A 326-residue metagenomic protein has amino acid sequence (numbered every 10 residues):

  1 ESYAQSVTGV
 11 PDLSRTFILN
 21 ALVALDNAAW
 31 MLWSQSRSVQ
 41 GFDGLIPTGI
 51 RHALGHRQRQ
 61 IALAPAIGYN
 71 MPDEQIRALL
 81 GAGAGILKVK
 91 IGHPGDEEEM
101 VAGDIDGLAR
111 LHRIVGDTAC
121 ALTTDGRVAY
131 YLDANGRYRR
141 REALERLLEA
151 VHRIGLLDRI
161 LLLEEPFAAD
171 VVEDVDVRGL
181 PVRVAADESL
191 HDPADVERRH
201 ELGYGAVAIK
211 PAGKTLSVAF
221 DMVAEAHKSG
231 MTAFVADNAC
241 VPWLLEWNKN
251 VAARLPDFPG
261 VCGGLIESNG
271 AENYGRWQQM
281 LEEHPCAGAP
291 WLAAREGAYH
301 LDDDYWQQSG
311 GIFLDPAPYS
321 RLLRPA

Functional and structural regions predicted by a protein language model:
E1-R37: Metal- or metallocofactor-binding catalytic centers and their adjacent structured scaffolds across diverse enzyme
W33-G68: Catalytic pocket of metal/acid-base enzymes, prominently hydrolases
P47, Y69, E188-D192: Short glycine-enriched loops at secondary-structure junctions
R57-E74, I91-H93, R139, A185: Active-site mouth loops of central-metabolism enzymes
A78-G92: Catalytic domains of carbohydrate-active enzymes, especially glycoside hydrolases
I91-A239, W243-E246: Catalytic core of soluble alpha/beta enzymes
N238-A326: Flexible C-terminal active-site loop/helix
